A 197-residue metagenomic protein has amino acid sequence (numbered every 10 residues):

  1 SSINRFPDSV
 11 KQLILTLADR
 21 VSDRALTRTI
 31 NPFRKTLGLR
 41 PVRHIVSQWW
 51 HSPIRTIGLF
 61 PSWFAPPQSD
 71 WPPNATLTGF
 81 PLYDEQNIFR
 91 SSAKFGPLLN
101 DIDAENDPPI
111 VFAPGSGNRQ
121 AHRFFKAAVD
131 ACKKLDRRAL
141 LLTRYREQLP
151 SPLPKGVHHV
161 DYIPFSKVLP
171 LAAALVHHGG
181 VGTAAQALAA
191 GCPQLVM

Functional and structural regions predicted by a protein language model:
S1-P109, S116-A127, K133-R137, P152: Nucleotide-sugar-dependent glycosyltransferase catalytic domains
F80, G115, R144, M197: Cofactor-binding loop segments of dinucleotide-utilizing enzymes, especially the Rossmann-like FAD- and NAD(P)+-binding
I110-A113, G191: Short beta-strands and strand-loop turn motifs
F112, A139-L141, V196: Structural beta-sheet core signal
A113-G115, H178-G179: The conserved beta1-alpha1 loop
S116-R119, H159-V160, M197: Short, contiguous acidic/charged loop-to-helix segments that flank catalytic cores in large enzymes
D136, T143-F165: Nucleotide-activated donor-binding/catalytic signature segment of Leloir-type glycosyltransferases, i.e., the conserved
D161-M197: A donor-sugar binding/catalytic signature common to diverse glycosyltransferases and related nucleotide-sugar
